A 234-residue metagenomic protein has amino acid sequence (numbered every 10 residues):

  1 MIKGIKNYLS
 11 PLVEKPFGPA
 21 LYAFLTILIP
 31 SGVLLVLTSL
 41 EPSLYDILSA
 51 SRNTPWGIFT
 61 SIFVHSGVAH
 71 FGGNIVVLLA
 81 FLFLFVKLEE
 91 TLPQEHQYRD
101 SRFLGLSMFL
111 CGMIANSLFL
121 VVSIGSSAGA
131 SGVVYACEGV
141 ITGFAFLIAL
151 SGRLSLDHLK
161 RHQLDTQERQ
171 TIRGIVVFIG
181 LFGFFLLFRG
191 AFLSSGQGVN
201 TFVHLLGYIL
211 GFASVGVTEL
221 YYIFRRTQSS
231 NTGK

Functional and structural regions predicted by a protein language model:
M1-E14, L25, F63, S155-K234: C-terminal transmembrane module of polytopic alpha-helical membrane proteins
Y22-S39, N74-V140, I175-L187: Small-polar-interrupted transmembrane alpha-helices in polytopic inner-membrane proteins
L37-N53: Interfacial/capping segments of alpha-helical transmembrane domains
P55-V76: Interfacial helix-start motif at the membrane-water boundary
I58, M113-V121, F212-G216: Alpha-helical transmembrane segments of multipass membrane proteins
V68, S126-A130, G198-F202: Replace "multi-pass membrane enzymes" with "multi-pass membrane proteins
G72-P93, C137-S151, I209-Q228: Membrane-interfacial alpha-helical segments at the cytosolic side of multi-pass membrane proteins
S123-T166: A contiguous pocket-lining binding segment that forms or flanks enzyme active sites
